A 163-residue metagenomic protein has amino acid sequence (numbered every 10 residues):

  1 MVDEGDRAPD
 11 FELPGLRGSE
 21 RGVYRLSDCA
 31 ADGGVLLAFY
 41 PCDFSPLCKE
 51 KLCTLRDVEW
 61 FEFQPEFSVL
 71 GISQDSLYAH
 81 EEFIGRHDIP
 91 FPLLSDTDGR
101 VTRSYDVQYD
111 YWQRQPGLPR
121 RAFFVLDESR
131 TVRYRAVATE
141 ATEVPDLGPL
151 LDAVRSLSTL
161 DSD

Functional and structural regions predicted by a protein language model:
M1-D163: Chalcogenol-based redox active-site neighborhoods
